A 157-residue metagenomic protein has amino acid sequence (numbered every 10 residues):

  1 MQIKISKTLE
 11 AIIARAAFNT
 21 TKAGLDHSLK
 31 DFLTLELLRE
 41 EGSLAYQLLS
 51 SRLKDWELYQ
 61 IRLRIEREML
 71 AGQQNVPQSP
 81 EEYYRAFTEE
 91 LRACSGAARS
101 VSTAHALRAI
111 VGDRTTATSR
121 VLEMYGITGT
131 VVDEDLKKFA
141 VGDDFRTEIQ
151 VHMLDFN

Functional and structural regions predicted by a protein language model:
M1-N157: Histone-fold recognition with a strong bias for associated Lys/Arg-rich disordered tails
